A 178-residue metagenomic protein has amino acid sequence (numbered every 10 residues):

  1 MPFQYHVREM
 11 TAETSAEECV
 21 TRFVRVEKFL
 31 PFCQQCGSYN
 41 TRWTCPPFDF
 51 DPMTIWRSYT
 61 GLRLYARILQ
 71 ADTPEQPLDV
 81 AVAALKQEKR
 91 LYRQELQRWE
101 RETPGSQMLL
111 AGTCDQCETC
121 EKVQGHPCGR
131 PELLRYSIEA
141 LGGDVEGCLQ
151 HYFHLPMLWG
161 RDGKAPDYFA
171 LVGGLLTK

Functional and structural regions predicted by a protein language model:
F3-K178: Catalytic cores of enzyme domains
